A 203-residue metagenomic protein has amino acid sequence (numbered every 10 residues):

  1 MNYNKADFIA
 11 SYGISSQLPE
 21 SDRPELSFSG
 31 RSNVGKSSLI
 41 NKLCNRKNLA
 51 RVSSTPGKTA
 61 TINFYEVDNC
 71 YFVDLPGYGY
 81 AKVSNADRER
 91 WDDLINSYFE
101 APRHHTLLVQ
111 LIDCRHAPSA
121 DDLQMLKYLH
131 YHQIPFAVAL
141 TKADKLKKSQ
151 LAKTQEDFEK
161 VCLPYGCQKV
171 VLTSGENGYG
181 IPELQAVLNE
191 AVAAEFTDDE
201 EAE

Functional and structural regions predicted by a protein language model:
M1-K82, A193, D198, A202: Conserved G1/Walker A P-loop phosphate-binding module
Y3-S15, K145-E203: Canonical P-loop GTPase G-domain recognition
N45-R46, R88-W91, M125-Y128, T154-D157 (+1 more regions): Glycine-rich, phosphate-binding/catalytic loops in enzymes
K58, C70, G77-Y80, R115-A117 (+2 more regions): Conserved nucleotide-binding/hydrolysis micro-motifs of P-loop NTPases
V67-H105: Conserved nucleotide-sensing/catalytic segment adjacent to the nucleotide-binding pocket in NTP-handling enzymes
R88-D92, S119, L123, G178-I181: Amphipathic alpha-helical transducer elements in NTP-driven molecular machines
N96-Q168: Conserved C-terminal guanine-recognition region of P-loop GTPase G domains, centered on the G4
